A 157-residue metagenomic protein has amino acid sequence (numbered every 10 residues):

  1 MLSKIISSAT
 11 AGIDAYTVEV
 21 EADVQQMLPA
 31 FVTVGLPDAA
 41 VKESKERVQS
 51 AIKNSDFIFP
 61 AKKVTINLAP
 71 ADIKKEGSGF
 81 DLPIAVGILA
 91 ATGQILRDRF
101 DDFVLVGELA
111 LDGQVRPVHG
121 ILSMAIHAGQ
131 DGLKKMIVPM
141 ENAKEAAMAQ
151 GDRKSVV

Functional and structural regions predicted by a protein language model:
M1-V157: Peripheral, non-AAA+ core regions of ATP-driven protein-machinery
